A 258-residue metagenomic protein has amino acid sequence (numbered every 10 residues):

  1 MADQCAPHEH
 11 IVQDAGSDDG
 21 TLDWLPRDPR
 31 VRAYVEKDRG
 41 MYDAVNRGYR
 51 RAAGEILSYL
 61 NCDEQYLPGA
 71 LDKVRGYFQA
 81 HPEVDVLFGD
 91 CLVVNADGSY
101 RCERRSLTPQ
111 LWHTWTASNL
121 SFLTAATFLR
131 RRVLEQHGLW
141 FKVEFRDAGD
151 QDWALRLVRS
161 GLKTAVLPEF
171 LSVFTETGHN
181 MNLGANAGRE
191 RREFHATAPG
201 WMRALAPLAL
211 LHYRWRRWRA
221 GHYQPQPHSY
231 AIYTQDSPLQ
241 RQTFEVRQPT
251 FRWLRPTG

Functional and structural regions predicted by a protein language model:
M1-P7: Short, acidic, metal-binding catalytic loop of nucleotide-sugar glycosyltransferases
Q4, D14-D23: A conserved acidic beta->alpha catalytic loop
A15, L60-C62, F88: Active-site acidic Asp-centered loop
V35-A52: Glycine-rich, basic loop-to-helix element that forms the pyrophosphate-binding segment of sugar-nucleotide handling
M41, L60, Q65-A70, V93 (+4 more regions): Hydrophobic/aromatic residue at the end of a short beta strand that borders the catalytic acidic motif
L57: Short aromatic/hydrophobic "clamp" motif used to bind/position activated sugar donors
Q65, G69-R101: Conserved donor NDP-sugar-binding/catalytic core segment of glycosyltransferases
P109-F194: Conserved nucleotide-sugar donor-binding catalytic segment
